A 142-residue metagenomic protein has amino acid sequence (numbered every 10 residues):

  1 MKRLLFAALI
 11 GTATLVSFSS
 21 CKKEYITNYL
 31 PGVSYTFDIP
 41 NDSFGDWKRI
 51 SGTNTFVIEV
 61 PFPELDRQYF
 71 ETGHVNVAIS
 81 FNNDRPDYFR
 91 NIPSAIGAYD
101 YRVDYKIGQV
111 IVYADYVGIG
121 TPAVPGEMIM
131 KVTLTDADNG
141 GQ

Functional and structural regions predicted by a protein language model:
M1-L4, A8, L15-D38: Bacterial Sec-dependent N-terminal signal peptides
Y29-Q142: First exposed extracellular module after export/assembly in secreted or surface-exposed proteins
